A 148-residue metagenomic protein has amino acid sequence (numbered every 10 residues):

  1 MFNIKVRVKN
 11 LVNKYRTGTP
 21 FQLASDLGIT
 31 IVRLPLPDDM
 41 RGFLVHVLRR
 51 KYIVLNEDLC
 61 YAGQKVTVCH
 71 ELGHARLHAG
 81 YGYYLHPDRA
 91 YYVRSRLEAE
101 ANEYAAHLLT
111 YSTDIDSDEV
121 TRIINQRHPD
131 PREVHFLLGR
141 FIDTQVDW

Functional and structural regions predicted by a protein language model:
M1-W148: Active-site hotspot residues in diverse enzymes, especially metal/ion-binding acidic/histidine motifs
